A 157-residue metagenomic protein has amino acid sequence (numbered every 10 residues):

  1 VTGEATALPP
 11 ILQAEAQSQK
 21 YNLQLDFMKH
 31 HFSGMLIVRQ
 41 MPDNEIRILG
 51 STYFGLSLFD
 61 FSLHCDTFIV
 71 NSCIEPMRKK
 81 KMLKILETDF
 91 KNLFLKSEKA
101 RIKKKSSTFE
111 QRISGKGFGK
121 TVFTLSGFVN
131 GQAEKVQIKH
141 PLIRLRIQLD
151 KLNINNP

Functional and structural regions predicted by a protein language model:
V1-I37: N-terminal leader/targeting segments and the immediate start of mature chains
T2-G3, N22-L23, L56, D60 (+2 more regions): Mature, soluble, non-transmembrane domains
L12-A16, R39, N44, F61-L63 (+1 more regions): Edge/loop elements at the starts and ends of beta-strands within beta-rich repeat scaffolds
Q17-Q19, H30-F32, N44, Q132 (+1 more regions): Residues at beta-strand starts and edge strands
L25-K29, V38-P42, T52-F54, H140-L142 (+1 more regions): Beta-strand elements of well-folded, non-transmembrane domains
M35, R47-L49, Q111: Ordered hydrophobic segments in well-structured contexts
M41, S51-Y53, H64-D66, C73: Solvent-exposed coil/turn segments that connect beta secondary-structure elements in extracytoplasmic/periplasmic
R47, T52-L58: Membrane-embedded segments
